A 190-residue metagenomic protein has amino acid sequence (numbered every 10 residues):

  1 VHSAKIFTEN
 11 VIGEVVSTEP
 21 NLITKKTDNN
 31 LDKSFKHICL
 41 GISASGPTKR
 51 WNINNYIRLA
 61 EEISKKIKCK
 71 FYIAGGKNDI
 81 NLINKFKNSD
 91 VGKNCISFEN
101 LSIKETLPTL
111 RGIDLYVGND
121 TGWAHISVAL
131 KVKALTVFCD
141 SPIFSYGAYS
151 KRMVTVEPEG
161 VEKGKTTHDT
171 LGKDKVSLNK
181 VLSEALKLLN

Functional and structural regions predicted by a protein language model:
V1-N190: Catalytic machinery of carbohydrate-active enzymes, primarily nucleotide-sugar-dependent glycosyltransferases
